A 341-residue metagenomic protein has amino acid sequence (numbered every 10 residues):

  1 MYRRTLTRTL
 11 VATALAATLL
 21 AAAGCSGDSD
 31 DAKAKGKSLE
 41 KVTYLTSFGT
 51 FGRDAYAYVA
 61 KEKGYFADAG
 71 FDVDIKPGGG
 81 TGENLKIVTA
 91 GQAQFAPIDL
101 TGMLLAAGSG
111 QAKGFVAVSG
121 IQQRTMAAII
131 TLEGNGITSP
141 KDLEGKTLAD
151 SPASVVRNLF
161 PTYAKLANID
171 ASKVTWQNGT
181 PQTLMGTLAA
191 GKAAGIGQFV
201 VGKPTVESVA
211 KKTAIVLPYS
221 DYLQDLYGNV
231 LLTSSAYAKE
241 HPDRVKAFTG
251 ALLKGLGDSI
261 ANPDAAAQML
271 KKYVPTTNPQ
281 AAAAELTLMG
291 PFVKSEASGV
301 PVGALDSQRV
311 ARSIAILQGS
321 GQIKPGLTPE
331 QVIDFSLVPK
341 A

Functional and structural regions predicted by a protein language model:
M1-A12: Bacterial N-terminal signal peptides that target proteins for export
L20-G24: C-terminal motif of bacterial Sec signal peptides marking the signal peptidase cleavage site
S26-S29: Bacterial signal peptide processing site
K33-D170, T175-N178, M185, A194-V200 (+1 more regions): Short, glycine-/small- and polar/acidic-enriched structural segments that line small-molecule recognition paths
E40, A106-V118, V206-Y219, A281-A283: Ligand-binding "clamshell"
T101, Q182-V274: Pocket-lining segment of extracytoplasmic ligand-binding domains
E240-S320: Secondary-structure end/capping motifs
V310-A341: Conserved C-terminal helix/tail region of periplasmic/extracytoplasmic solute-binding proteins
